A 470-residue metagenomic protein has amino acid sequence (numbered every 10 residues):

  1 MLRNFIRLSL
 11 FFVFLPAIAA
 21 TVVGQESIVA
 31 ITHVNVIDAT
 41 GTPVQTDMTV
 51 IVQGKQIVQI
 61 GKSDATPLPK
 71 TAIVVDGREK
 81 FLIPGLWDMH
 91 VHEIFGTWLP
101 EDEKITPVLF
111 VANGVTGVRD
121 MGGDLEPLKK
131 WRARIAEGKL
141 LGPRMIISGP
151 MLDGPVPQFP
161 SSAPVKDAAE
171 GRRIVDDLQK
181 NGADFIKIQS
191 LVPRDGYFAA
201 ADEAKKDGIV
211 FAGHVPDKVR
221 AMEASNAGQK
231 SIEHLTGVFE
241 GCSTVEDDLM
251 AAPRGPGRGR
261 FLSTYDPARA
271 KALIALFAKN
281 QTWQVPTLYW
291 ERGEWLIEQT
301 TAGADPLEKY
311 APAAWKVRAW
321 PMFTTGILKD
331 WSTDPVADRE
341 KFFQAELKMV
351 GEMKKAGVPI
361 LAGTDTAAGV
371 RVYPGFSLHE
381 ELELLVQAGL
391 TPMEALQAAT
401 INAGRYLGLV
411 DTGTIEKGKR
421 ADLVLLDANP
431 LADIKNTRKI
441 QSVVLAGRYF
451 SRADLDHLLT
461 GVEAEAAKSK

Functional and structural regions predicted by a protein language model:
L8-A20: Bacterial N-terminal signal peptides
V34, V50, K55, E79 (+14 more regions): Divalent metal-coordination and catalytic microenvironments
V36, T40-I83: Histidine-rich, glycine-flanked metal-binding segment
V36-T49, K62-S63, Q344, Y373 (+2 more regions): Acidic, glycine-enriched loop/beta-strand segments at the rims of small-molecule binding/catalytic pockets
K80-K139, P155-F159, A163-A169, D195 (+3 more regions): Metal-associated gating/positioning segment near the N- to mid-region
T106-E126, P143-P150, Q179-L191, A201 (+3 more regions): Divalent metal-dependent hydrolysis catalytic cores, especially in the metallo-beta-lactamase
I174-V192, V238-E383, Q387-A388, V462 (+1 more regions): Active-site neighborhoods of metal-dependent hydrolases
